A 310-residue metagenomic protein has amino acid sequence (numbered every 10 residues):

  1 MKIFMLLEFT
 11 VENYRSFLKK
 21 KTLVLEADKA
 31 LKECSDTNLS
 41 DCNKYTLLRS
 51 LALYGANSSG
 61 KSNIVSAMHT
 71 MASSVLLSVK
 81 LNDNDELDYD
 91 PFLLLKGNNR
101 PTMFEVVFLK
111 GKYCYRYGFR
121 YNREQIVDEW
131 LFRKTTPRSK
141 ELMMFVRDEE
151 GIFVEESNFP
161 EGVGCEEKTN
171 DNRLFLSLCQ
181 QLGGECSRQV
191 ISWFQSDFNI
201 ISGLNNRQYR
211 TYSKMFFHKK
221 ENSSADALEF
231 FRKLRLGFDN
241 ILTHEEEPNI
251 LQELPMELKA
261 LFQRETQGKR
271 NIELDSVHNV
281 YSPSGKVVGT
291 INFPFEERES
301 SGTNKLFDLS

Functional and structural regions predicted by a protein language model:
K2-T70: Pre-Walker A-like glycine/lysine-rich segment at the N-terminus of P-loop NTPase domains
F4, L18, N99-P101, K112-C114 (+3 more regions): Coil-to-beta-strand transition motifs
V11, F108-K110, R133, H278-K286: Short acidic, glycine-rich loop/turn motifs
L18-K20, C114-R116, K140-L142, V287-P294: Short, mixed charged/polar active-site loops that provide acid/base catalysis or chelate metal/phosphate cofactors
D41-A52, A56, V65-Y117, N122-I126: Conserved P-loop NTP-binding catalytic core
S50-A56, E257-S310: Conserved ABC ATPase signature
D88-L95, E246-A260: Beta-rich nucleic-acid/ligand-interaction surfaces
R116-E253: Electropositive, glycine-dotted interaction segments that contact anionic polymers or phosphate-rich ligands
